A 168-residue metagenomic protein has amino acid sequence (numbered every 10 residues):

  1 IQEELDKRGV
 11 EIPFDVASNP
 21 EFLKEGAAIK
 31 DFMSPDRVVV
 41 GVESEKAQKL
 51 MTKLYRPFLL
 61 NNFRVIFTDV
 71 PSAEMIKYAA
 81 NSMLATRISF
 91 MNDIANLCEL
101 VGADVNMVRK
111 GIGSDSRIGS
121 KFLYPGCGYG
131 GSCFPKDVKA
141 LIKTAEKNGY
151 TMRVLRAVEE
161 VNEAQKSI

Functional and structural regions predicted by a protein language model:
I1-I168: Structural/interface elements that position substrates and couple domains in central-metabolism enzymes
